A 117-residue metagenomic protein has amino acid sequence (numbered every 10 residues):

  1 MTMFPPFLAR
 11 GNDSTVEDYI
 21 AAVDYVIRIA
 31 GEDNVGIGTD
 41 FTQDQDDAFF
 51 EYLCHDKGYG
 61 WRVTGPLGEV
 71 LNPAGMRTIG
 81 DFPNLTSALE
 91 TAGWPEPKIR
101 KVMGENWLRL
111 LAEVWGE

Functional and structural regions predicted by a protein language model:
M1-F4, V63-G65, S87: Generic detector of short, locally flexible boundary/turn motifs and exposed helical patches
M1-N34: Catalytic pocket-lining loop regions of alpha/beta-barrel enzymes, especially the amidohydrolase/enolase/GH5 lineages
M1-P5, I37-F41, M103: Active-site proximal loops enriched in glycine and acidic residues that flank catalytic Cys/His/Asp and coordinate
F4-F7, F41, F49-F50, F82: Phenylalanine-focused residue identity feature
F7-R10, Q43-D46, L108-L111: Flexible loop/turn segments at secondary-structure boundaries
T15-R28, E51-T64, W115-G116: Short, electropositive alpha-helical surface patch
A30-H55, W61-E69, A74-G75: Short acidic/histidine-rich active-site segments
G68-E117: Mid-to-C-terminal alpha-helical segments outside catalytic/metal-binding sites
